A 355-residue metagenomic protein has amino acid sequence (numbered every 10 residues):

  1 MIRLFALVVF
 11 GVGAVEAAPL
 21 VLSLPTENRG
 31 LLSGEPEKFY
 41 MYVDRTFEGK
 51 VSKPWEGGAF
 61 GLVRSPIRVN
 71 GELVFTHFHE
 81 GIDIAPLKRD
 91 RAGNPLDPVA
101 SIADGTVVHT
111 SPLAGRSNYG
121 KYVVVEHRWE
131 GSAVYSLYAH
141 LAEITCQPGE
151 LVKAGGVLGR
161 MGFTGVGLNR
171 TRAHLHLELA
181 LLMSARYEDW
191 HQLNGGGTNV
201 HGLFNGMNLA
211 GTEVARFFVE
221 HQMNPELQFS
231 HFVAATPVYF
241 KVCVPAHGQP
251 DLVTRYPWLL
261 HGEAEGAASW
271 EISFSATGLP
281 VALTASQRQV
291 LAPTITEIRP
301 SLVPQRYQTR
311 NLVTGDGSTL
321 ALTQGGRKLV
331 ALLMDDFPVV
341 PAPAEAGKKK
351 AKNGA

Functional and structural regions predicted by a protein language model:
I2-G13: Sec-dependent N-terminal signal peptides
L7, V74, P95-D97, G115 (+3 more regions): Generic marker of residues within folded, mature protein domains
A17-K121, F163, V200-K348: Surface-exposed, glycine-biased beta-strand/turn segments
I82-I84, V123-Y138: Short beta-strand-turn/beta-hairpin segments enriched in glycine/proline and small hydrophobics that form edge-strand
L87-R89, D104, P112, R128-E130 (+2 more regions): Solvent-exposed coil/turn segments that connect beta secondary-structure elements in extracytoplasmic/periplasmic
A92-L96, A100, S132-G155: Short histidine-centered loop motifs in beta-beta connectors
R116-E126, E150-P225: Conserved, short, structured surface segments that act as functional micro-motifs
N353-A355: Short, solvent-exposed mixed-charge patches
